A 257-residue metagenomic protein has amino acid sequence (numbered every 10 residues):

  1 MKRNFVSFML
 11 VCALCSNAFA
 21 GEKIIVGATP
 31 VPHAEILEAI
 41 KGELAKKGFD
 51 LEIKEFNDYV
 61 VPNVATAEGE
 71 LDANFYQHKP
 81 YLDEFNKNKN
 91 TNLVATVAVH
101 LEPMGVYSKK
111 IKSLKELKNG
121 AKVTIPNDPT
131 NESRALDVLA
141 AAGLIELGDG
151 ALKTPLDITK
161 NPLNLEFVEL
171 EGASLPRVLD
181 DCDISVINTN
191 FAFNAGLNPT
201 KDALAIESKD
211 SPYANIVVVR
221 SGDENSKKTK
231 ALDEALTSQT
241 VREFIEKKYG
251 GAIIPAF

Functional and structural regions predicted by a protein language model:
G21-V31, F49-E55, K122-V123: Short, well-ordered beta-strand elements
E38-F49, R134-V168: Ligand-binding cleft/hinge of the Venus flytrap
K54-V64, A151-R177: Short helix-initiation/N-cap motifs at beta->coil->alpha
E55-Y59, G69, A73-D83, H100 (+3 more regions): Beta->alpha turn/N-cap motifs
E84-T96, K110-I111, D181, V186 (+1 more regions): Ligand-binding "clamshell"
T96-I145, R242: A conserved helix-loop-strand patch within extracytoplasmic ligand-binding domains of the periplasmic binding
P103-L114, A214-S226: A bilobed periplasmic-binding-protein/Venus flytrap-type ligand-binding module shared by bacterial periplasmic
N131-A140, L236-A256: Periplasmic-binding protein-like
